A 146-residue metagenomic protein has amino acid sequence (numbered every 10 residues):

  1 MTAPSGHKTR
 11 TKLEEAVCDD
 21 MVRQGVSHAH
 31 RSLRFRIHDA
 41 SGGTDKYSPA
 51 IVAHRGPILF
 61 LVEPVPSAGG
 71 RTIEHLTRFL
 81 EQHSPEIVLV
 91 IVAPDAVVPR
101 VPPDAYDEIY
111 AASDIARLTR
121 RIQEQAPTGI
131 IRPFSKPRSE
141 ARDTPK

Functional and structural regions predicted by a protein language model:
M1-H30, A96, P127-K146: Solvent-exposed, charged helical/coil patches that constitute nucleic-acid or partner-interaction surfaces
M1-T9, D20-I58, P64: Active-site metal-binding core of divalent-cation-utilizing nuclease and nuclease-like domains
A29-H30, L61, V88-A93: Short, well-structured secondary-structure segments
F35-R36, S67, A96-V97: Short, solvent-exposed loop/turn segments at secondary-structure junctions
G43, R71-K146: Non-catalytic C-terminal interaction segments of nucleic acid-processing enzymes
F60-L76: Active-site-adjacent loop/helix micro-motif of nuclease/hydrolase catalytic cores
